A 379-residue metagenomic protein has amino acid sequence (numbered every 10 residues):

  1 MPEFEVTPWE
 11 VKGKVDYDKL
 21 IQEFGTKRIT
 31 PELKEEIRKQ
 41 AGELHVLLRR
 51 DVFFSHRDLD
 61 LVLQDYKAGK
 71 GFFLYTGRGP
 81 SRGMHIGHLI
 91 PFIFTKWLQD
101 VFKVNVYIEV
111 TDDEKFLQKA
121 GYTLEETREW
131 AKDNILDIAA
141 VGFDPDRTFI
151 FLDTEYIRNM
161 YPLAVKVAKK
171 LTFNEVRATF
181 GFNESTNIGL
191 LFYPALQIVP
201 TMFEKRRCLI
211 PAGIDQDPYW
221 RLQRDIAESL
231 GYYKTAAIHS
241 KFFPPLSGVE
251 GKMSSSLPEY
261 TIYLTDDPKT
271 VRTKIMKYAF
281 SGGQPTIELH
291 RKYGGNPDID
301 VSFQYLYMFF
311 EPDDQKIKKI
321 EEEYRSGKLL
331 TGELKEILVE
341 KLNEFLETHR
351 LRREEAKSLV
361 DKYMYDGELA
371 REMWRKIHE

Functional and structural regions predicted by a protein language model:
M1-R78, R224-M276, G282-P285, L289 (+2 more regions): Non-catalytic terminal extensions that flank enzyme cores
G42-K115, I210-I214: N-terminal catalytic cores of NTP/NDP-binding nucleotidyl/phosphoryl-transfer enzymes
R78-M84, G181-S185, C208-A212, H290-G294: A short glycine/serine-rich beta->alpha loop
H85, I138, D215, E250 (+1 more regions): Divalent metal-coordination and catalytic microenvironments
H85-H88, A120-L124: Short, solvent-exposed loop/turn segments at secondary-structure boundaries
K103, F203-L209, F309-K319: Short helix-capping/linker segments at secondary-structure and domain boundaries
E109-A120, F243-L246: Short connector loops at secondary-structure junctions
T123-S240: Divalent-metal (Mg2+/Mn2+/Ca2+)-assisted nucleotide/phosphate chemistry catalytic cores
